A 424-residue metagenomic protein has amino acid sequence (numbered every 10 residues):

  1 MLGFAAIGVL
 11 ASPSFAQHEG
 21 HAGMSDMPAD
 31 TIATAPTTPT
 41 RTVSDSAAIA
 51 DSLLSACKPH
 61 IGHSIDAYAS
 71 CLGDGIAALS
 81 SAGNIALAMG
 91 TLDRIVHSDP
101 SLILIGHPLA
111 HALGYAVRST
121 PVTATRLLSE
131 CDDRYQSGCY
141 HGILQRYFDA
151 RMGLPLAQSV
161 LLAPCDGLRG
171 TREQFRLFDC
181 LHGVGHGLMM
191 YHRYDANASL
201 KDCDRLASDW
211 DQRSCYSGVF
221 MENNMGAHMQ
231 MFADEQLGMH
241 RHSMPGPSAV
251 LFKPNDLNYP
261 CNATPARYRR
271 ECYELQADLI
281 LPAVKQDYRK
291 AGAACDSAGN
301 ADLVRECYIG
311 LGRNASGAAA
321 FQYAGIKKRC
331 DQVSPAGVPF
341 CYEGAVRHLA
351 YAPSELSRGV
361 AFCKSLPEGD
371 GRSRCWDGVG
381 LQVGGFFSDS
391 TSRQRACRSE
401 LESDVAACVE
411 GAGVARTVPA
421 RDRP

Functional and structural regions predicted by a protein language model:
M1-V9: Bacterial N-terminal signal peptides
V9-A11, T34: Intrinsic disorder/low-complexity segments, especially N-terminal tails and targeting/processing regions
A11-H18: Boundary at the C-terminal end of the N-terminal hydrophobic targeting segment
H18-P424: Non-catalytic tandem-repeat scaffold regions and their flanking low-complexity/translocation tails
